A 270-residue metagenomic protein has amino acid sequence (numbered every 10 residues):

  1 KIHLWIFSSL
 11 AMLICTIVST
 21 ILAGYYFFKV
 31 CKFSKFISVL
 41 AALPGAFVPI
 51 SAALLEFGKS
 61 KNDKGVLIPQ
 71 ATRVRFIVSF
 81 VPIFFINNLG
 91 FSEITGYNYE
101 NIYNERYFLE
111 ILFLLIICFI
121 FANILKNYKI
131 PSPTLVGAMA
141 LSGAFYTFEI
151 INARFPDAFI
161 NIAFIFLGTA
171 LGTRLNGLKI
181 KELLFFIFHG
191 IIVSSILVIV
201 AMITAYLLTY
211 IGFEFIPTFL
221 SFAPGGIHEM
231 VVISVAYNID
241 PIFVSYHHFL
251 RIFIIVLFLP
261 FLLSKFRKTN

Functional and structural regions predicted by a protein language model:
K1-F28, I111, N161-I162, L175-T209: Entry/N-cap segments of selected transmembrane alpha helices and their immediately preceding amphipathic helices
K1-W5, L89-R106, F148-D157, K181 (+2 more regions): Membrane-interface helix termini and inter-helical loops of multi-pass transporters
I6-I17, F36-L43, Y99-F113, R154-L167 (+1 more regions): Structural signature of hydrophobic alpha-helical transmembrane segments
C15-S19, P44-V48, L67-G90, V200 (+2 more regions): Membrane-embedded alpha-helical segments of transport systems, primarily multispan ion/solute transporters
I21-K32, I50-S60, I117-K129, T173-K181 (+1 more regions): C-terminal ends of transmembrane helices
G24-F33, I77-Y97, N123, N127-Y128 (+2 more regions): Juxtamembrane and boundary regions of transmembrane helices in multi-pass small-molecule transporters and channels
F27-F76, F215-H248: Alpha-helical membrane segments and immediately flanking helix-loop junctions that form or couple to the substrate/ion
L114-I116, P131-F145, A158-G168: Hydrophobic mid-bilayer segments of alpha-helices in multi-pass membrane transport proteins, especially secondary
